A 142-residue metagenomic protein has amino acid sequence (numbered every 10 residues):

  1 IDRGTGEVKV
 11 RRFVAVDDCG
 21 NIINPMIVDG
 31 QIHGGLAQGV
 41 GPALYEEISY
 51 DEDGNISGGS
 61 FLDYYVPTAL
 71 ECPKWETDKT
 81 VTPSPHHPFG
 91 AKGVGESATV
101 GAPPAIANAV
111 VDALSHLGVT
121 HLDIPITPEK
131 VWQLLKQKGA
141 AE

Functional and structural regions predicted by a protein language model:
I1-E142: Cofactor-binding beta-sheet edge motifs in enzyme active sites
